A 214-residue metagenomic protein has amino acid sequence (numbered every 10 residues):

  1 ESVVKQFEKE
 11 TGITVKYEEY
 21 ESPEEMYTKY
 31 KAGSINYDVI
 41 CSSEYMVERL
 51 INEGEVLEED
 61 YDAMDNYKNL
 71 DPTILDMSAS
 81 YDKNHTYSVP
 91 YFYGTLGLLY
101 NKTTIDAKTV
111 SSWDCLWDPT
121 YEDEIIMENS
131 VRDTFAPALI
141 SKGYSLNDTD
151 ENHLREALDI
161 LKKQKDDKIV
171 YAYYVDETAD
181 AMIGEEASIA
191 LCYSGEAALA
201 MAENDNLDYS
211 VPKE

Functional and structural regions predicted by a protein language model:
E1, N36-Y37, C41-E186: Extracytoplasmic ligand-binding site segments that recognize negatively charged/polar headgroups
E1-R49: Early extracytoplasmic/lumenal segment of secretory-pathway proteins
V15-Y17, I125, Y209: Generic structural signal for residues in well-ordered beta-strands
D167-E214: Extracytoplasmic/periplasmic substrate-binding proteins
